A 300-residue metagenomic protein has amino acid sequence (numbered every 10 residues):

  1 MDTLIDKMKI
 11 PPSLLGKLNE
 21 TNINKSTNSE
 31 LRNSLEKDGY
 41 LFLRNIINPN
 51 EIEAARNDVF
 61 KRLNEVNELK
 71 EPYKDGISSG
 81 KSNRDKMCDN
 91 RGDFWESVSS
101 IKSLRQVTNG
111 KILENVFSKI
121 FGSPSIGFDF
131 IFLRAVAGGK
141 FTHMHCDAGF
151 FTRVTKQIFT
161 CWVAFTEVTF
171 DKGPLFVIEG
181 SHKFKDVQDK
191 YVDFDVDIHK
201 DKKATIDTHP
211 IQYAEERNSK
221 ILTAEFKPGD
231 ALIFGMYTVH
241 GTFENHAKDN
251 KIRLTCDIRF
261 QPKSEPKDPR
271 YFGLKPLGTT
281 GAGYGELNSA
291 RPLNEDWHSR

Functional and structural regions predicted by a protein language model:
D2-E20, E65, L69-Y73, D189-D193 (+2 more regions): Non-heme Fe(II)/2-oxoglutarate
D2-K37, R44-M144, F150: Non-heme Fe(II)-dependent double-stranded beta-helix
R62-V66, S123, V168, F184 (+1 more regions): Phosphate/oxyanion-binding loops and surfaces in catalytic or ligand/nucleic-acid-binding neighborhoods
L113, G122, C146-I158, S219 (+2 more regions): A short beta-loop-beta micro-motif enriched in histidine and acidic residues
S123-I126, A148, R153, V163-P174 (+1 more regions): Active-site region of the double-stranded beta-helix
V136, I178-K185, D257-E265: Short edge-strand/loop segments of extracellular domains
T152-F170, E225-P228, I233, R259-K263: Short, conserved beta-strand element in jelly-roll/cupin
F170-V239: Double-stranded beta-helix
